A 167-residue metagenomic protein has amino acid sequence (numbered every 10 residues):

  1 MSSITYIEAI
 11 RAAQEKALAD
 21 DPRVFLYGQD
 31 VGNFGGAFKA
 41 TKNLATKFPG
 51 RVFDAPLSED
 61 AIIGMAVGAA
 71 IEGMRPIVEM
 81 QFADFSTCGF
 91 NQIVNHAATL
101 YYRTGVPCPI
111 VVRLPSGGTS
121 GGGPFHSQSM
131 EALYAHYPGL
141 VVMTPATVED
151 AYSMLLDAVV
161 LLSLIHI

Functional and structural regions predicted by a protein language model:
M1-V52: Non-catalytic terminal/interface segments that mediate subunit docking, oligomerization, and allosteric communication
S3, Q29-N33, A55, F82 (+2 more regions): Glycine- and other small-residue-rich loops at beta-strand/loop junctions that grip anionic moieties
Y6-A13, G36-A40, L44, G89-Q92 (+3 more regions): General structural feature for long, well-ordered alpha-helical segments within catalytic domains of soluble enzymes
Y27-G28, F53-P56, V78, V112-L114 (+1 more regions): General beta-strand structural signal in soluble alpha/beta enzymes
G32-V106: Thiamine diphosphate
R103-L162: Conserved thiamine diphosphate
I165-I167: Conserved small/polar residues in nucleotide/adenosyl-binding loops
